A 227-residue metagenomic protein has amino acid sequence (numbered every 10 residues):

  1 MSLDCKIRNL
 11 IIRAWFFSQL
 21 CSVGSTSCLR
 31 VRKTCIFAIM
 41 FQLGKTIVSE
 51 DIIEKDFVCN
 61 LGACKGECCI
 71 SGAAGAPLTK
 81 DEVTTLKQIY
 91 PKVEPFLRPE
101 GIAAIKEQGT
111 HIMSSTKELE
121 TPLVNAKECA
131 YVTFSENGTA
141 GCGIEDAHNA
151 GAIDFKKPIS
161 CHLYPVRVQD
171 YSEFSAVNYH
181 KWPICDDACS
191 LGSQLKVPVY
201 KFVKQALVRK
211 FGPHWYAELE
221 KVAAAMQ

Functional and structural regions predicted by a protein language model:
M1-S2, M40: Accessible peptide chain termini
L3-C5, L10, F17, L29: Short hydrophobic targeting helices and cationic amphipathic motifs that mediate membrane/organellar targeting
F16-F17, F37: Aromatic (phenylalanine/tyrosine) cluster motif
C28-I39: Short, Lys/Arg-enriched N-terminal segments with co-localized hydrophobic residues within the first ~10-30 amino acids
F37-Q227: Short loop/turn segments that flank or connect secondary-structure elements
